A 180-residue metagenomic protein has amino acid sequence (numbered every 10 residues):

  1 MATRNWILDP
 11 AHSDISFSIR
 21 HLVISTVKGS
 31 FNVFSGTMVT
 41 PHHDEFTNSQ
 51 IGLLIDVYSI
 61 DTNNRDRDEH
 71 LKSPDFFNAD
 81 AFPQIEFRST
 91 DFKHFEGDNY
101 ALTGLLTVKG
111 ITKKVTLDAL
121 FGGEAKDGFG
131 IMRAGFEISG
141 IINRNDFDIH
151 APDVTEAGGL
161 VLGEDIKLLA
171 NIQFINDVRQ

Functional and structural regions predicted by a protein language model:
M1-Q180: Low-complexity, acidic/polar, glycine-enriched regions of mature
